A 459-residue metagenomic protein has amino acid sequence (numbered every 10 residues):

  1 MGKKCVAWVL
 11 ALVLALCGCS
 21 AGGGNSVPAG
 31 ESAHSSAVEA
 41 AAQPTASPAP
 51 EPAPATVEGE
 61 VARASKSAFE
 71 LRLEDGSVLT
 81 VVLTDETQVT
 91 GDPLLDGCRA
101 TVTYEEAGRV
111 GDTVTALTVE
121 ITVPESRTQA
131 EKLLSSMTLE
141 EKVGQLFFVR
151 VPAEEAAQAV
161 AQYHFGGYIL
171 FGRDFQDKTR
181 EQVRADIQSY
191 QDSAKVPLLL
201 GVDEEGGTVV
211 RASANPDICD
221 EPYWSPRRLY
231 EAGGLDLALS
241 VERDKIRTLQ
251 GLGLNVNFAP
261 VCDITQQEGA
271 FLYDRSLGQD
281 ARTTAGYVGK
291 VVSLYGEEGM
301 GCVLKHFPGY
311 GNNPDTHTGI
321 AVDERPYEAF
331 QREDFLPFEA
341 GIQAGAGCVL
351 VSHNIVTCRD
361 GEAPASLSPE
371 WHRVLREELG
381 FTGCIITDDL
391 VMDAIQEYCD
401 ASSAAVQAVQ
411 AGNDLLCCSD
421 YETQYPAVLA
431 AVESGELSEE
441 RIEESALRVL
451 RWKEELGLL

Functional and structural regions predicted by a protein language model:
K3-A11: Sec-dependent signal peptide recognition, specifically the positively charged N-region followed immediately by
L16-G18: C-terminal motif of bacterial Sec signal peptides marking the signal peptidase cleavage site
S20, G24-D75, T90-S126: Short, flexible, surface-exposed loop segments at domain boundaries
H34, S47, V123-L200, E204-A214: N-terminal hydrophobic targeting/anchoring segments and the immediately downstream early-domain regions of hydrolases
V78-D92: Beta-strand/loop nucleic-acid-binding surfaces
T138, Q176-S189, L198, T208-V210 (+3 more regions): Second-shell residues forming the walls of enzyme active-site clefts
V151-Q162, A238-T248, Q331-F338, C399-Q407: Short, acidic/polar
P222-V292: A substrate-binding/cap region within the structured catalytic cores of diverse enzymes
